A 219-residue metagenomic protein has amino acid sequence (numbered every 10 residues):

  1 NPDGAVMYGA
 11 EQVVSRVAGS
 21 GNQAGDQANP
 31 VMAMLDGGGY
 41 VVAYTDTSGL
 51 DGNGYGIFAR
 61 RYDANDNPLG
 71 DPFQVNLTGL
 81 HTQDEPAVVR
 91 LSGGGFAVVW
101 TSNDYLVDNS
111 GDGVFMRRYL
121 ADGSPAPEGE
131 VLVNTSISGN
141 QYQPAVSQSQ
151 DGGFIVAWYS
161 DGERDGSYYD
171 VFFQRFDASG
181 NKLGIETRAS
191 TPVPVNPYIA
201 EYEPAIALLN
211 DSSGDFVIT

Functional and structural regions predicted by a protein language model:
N1-T219: Extracellular, repeat-based ectodomains that mediate carbohydrate processing or recognition
